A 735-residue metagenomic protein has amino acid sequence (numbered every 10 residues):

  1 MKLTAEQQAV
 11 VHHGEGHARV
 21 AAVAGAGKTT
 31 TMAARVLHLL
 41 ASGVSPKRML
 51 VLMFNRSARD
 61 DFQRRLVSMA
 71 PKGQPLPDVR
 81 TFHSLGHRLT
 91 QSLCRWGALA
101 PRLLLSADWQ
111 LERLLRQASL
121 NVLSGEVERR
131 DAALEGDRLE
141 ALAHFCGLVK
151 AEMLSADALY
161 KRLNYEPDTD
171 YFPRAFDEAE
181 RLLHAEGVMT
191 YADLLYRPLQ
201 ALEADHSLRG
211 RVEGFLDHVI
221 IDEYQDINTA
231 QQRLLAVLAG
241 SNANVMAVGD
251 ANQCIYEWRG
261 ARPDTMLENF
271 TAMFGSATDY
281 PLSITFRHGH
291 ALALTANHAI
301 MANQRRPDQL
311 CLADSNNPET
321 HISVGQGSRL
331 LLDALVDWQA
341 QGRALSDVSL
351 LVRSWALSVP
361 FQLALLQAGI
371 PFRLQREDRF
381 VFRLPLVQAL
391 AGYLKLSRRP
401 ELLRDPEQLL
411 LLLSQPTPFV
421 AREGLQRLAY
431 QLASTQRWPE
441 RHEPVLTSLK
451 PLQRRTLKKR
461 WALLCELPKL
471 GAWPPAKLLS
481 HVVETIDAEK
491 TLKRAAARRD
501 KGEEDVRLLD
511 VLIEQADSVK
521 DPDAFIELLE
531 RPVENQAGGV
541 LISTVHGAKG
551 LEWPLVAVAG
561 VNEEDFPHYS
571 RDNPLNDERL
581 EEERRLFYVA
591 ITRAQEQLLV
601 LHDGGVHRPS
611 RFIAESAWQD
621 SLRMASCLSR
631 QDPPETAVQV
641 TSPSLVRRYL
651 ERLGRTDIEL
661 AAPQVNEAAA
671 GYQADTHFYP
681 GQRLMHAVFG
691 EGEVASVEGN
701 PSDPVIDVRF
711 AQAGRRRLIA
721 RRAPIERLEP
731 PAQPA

Functional and structural regions predicted by a protein language model:
M1-A22, A26-T31, R48-L50, E126-I220 (+4 more regions): Accessory N-terminal region flanking or inserted into the helicase ATPase core in nucleic-acid motor proteins
M1-L99, G210, G240, L294-N297 (+1 more regions): P-loop NTPase Walker
M1-T4, Q8-A24, L99-L104, E268 (+3 more regions): Inter-lobe coupling/hinge region of RecA-like P-loop helicase motors
V79-R88, V219-E223, V248, D521-Y569 (+3 more regions): Conserved helicase core region in the C-terminal RecA-like lobe
L85, A272, N317-P318, R343-A472: ATPase/helicase motor core of nucleic-acid motors
T229-I322: Conserved RecA-like helicase ATPase core segment that couples NTP binding/hydrolysis to strand translocation
L402-L403, P416, V445-G547, H568 (+5 more regions): Accessory C-terminal helicase-associated subdomains
N562-R715, A720-A735: C-terminal accessory regions
